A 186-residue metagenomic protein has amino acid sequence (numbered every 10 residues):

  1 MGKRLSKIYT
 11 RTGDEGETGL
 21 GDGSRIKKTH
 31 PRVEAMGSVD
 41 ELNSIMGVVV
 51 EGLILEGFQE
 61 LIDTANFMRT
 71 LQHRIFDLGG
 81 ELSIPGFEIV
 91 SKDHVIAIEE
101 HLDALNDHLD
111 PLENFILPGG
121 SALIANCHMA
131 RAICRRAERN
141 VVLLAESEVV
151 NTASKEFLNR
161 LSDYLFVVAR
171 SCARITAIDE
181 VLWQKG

Functional and structural regions predicted by a protein language model:
M1-G186: Phosphate/pyrophosphate-binding loop motifs in nucleotide- or prenyl diphosphate-using proteins
